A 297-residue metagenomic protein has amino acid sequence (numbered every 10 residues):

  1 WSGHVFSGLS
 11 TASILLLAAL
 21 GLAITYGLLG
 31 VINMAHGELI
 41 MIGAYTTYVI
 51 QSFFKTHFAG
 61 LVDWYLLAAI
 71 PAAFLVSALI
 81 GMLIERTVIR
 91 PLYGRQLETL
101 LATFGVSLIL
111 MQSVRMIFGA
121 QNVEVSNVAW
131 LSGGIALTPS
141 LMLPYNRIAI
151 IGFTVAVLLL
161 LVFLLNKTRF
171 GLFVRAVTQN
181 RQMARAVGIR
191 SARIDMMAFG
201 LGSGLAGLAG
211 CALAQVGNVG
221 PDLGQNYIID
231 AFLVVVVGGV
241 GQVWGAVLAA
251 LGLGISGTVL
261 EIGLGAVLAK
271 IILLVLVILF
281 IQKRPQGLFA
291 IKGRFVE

Functional and structural regions predicted by a protein language model:
G3-H4, L164-R169, D195-G241, G257-I271: Inter-helical junctions in multi-pass inner-membrane proteins, predominant in energy-converting antiporter-like
G3-I14, Y65-A69, L141-L160, D195-M196 (+3 more regions): Loop-to-helix entry region at the N-terminal start of transmembrane alpha-helices in multi-pass membrane transporters
H4-I50, L83, T87-E98, V237-V243: Single transmembrane alpha-helix segments in multi-pass membrane proteins
H36-L83, G263: Membrane-embedded helix boundary and interhelical linker motif in transport proteins
G60-V106, S113, L248-L253, R284-P285: Alpha-helical transmembrane segments within multi-pass membrane transporters and channels
L75-G81, D230-G254, V275-Q282, L288: Hydrophobic alpha-helical transmembrane segments of polytopic membrane proteins
L92, E98, A102, S113 (+7 more regions): Cytosolic-side transmembrane-helix boundaries in multi-pass membrane proteins
L141-V219, A246-L248: Helix-loop-helix "hairpin" substructures at the membrane interface of multi-pass membrane proteins
